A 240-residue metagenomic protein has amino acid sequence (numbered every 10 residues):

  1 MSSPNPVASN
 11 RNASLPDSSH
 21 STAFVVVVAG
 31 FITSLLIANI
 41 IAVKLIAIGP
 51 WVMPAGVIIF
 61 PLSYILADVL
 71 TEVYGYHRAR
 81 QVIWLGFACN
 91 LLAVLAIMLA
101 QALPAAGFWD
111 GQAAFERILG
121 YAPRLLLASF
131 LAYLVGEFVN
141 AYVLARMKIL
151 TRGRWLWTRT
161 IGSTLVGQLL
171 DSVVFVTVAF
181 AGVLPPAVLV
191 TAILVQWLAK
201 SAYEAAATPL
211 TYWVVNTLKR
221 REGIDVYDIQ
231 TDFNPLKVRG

Functional and structural regions predicted by a protein language model:
S2-F87, L91: Hydrophobic transmembrane alpha-helices
A47, V176-V195: Extracellular/periplasmic helix-loop-helix junctions in multi-pass membrane proteins
N90-F108, S129, Y133-E137: Transmembrane alpha-helix/helix-exit interface in multi-pass inner-membrane proteins
L99-R124: Membrane-interface interhelical connector segments
L150-L169: Internal alpha-helical transmembrane segments of multi-pass membrane proteins
S163, T191-E204: Pore-lining and gate-forming transmembrane alpha-helices of multi-pass membrane transport proteins
A199-G223: Membrane-helix cytosolic exit motif
V214-G240: Short, highly charged, low-complexity non-transmembrane loops/tails of multi-pass membrane proteins
